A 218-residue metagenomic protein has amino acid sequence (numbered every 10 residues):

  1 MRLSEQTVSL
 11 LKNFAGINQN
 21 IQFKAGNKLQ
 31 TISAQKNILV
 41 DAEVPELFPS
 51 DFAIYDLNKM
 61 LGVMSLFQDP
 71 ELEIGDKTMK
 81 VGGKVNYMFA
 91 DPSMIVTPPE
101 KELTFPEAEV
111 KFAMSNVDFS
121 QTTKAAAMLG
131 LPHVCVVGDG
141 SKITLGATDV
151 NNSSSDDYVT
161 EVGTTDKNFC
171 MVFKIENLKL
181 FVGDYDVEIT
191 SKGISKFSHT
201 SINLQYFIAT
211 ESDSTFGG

Functional and structural regions predicted by a protein language model:
M1-A90, A108-G218: DNA polymerase processivity clamps
V85-K101: Short, structured interface segments
V96-F112: Long, charge-dense
